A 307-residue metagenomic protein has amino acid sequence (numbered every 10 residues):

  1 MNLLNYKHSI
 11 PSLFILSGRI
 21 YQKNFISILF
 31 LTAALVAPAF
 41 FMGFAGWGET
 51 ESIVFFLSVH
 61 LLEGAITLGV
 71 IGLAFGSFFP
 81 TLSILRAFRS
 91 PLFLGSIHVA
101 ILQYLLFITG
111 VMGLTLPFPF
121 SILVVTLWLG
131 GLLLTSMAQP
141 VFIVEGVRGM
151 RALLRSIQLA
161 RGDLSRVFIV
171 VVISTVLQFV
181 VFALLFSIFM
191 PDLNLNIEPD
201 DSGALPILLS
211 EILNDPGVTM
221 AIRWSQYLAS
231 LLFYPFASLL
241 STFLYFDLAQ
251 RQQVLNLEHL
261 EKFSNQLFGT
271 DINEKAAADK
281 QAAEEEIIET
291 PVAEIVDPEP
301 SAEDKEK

Functional and structural regions predicted by a protein language model:
M1-L4, L16, S58-F79, G131-V147 (+1 more regions): Juxtamembrane transition segments at transmembrane-helix termini in multipass membrane proteins
N5-A37, T81-T109, G130-V181, P216-I222: Interfacial aromatic "cap" segments that immediately flank transmembrane helices in multipass membrane proteins
S12, L29, G48-S52, L61 (+1 more regions): Generic alpha-helix structural propensity
P38-G48, G110-T115, V180-P199: Juxtamembrane "helix exit" motif at the C-terminal ends of alpha-helical transmembrane segments in multi-pass membrane
W47-E51, L116-L123, N214, V218-A221 (+1 more regions): Membrane-interface starts of transmembrane alpha-helices
G48-H60, S121-L132: Alpha-helical transmembrane segments
F55-F75, G95-I108, M112: Specific transmembrane helices
I108-W128: Hydrophobic alpha-helical transmembrane segments of integral membrane proteins
